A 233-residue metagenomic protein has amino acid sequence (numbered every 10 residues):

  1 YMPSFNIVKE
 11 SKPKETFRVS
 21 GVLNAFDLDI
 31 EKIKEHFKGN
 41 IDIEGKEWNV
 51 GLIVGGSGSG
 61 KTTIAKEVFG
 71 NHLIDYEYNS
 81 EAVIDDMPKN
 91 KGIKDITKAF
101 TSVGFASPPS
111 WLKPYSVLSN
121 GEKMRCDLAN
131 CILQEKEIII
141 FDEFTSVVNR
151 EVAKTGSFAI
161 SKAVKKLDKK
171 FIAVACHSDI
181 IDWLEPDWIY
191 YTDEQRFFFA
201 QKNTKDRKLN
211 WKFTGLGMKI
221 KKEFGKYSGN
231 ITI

Functional and structural regions predicted by a protein language model:
Y1-G45, Q201-T204: Pre-NBD coupling/linker segments of ABC/ABC-like ATPases
K9, F37, I41-F105, D182-L184: ABC ATPase nucleotide-binding domain signature region
E67-V68, G121-F141: GG-anchored amphipathic helix commonly corresponding to the ABC/SMC/Rad50 NBD signature/C-loop
P114-E122: Conserved ABC ATPase signature
I140-N149: Walker B catalytic motif
R150-K166: Helical segment within the ABC ATPase nucleotide-binding domain
A175-S178: H-loop/switch region of ABC-family ATPase nucleotide-binding domains
F198-I233: Non-catalytic substrate-recognition and accessory regions of acyl/acetyltransferase enzymes
